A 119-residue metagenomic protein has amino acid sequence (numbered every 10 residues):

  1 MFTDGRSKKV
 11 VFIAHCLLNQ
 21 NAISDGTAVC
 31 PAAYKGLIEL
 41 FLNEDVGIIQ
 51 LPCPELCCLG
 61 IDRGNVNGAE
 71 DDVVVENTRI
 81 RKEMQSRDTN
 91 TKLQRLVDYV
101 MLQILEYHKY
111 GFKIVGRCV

Functional and structural regions predicted by a protein language model:
M1-K8, A69, E76, M84-T89: Secretory/periplasmic and organellar redox-cofactor proteins
M1-V10, L18-I38, Q50-P52, T91 (+2 more regions): Residues lining hydrophobic/aromatic ligand-binding pockets adjacent to catalytic sites
A14-H15, C118-V119: Short beta-strand segments
C16-Q20, M84-Q85: A generic short-segment signal for beta-strand/edge and adjacent turn/coil regions
G26-T27, N43-V46, Q94: Conserved mixed alpha/beta catalytic, RNA-binding, or beta-rich assembly cores of soluble enzyme, regulatory
P31-E83: Short, surface-exposed acidic-centric catalytic microdomains
N77-G116: Internal catalytic-core helix/loop-beta-alpha segment that presents or stabilizes conserved functional determinants
